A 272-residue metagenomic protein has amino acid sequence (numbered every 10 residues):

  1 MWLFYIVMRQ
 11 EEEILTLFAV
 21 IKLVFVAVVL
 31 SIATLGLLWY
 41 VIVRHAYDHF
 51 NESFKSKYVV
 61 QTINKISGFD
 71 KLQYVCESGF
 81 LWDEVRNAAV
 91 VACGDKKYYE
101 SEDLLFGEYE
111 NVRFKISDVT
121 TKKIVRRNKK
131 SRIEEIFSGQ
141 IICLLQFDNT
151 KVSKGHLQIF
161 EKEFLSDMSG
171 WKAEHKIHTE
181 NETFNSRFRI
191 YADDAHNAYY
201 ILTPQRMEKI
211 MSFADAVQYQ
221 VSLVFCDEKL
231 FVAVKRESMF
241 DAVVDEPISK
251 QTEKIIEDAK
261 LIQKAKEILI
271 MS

Functional and structural regions predicted by a protein language model:
M1: Active-site-proximal cofactor/substrate-binding loop regions of enzyme domains
F4-I32: Hydrophobic alpha-helical transmembrane segments
I6-M8, L35-T62: Transmembrane-cytosolic junction motif
I21-V24, L35, K266, S272: A hydrophobic membrane-anchoring feature enriched in long, contiguous, low-charge segments that mark signal-anchor
V24, V28, I32, G36 (+3 more regions): Generic, low-specificity signal for short hydrophobic/alpha-helical stretches with a mild N-terminal bias, encompassing
V60, N64-G68, C76-S272: Charged, low-complexity intrinsically disordered regions
